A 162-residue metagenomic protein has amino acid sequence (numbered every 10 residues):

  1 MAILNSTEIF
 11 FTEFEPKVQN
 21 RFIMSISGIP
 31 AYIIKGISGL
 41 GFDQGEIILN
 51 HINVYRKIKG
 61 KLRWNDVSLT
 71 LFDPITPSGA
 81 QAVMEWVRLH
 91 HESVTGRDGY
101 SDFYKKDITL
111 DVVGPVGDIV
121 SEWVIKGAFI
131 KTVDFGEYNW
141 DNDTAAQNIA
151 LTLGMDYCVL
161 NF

Functional and structural regions predicted by a protein language model:
M1-F162: Glycine-rich, low-complexity intrinsically disordered segments
